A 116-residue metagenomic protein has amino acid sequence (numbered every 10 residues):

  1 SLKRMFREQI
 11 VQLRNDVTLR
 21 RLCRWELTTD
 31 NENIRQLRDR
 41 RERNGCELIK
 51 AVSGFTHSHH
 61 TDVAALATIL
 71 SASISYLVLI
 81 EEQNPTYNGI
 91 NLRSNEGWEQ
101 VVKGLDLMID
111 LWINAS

Functional and structural regions predicted by a protein language model:
S1-R24, E32, I74-E81: Helical hydrophobic small-molecule/effector-binding pocket
K3, K50, N88-G89: General secondary-structure edge motif
R4-R7, R14, E99-S116: N-terminal hydrophobic signal/anchor transmembrane helix of membrane proteins
R7, V11-Q12, L22, D30-H57 (+2 more regions): Amphipathic alpha-helical packing segments from all-alpha helical-bundle domains
R14, K50-S53, S71, S75-L79 (+1 more regions): Short amphipathic alpha-helical interface segments enriched in basic and hydrophobic/aromatic residues, used as
V17, F55-H60, A115-S116: Surface-exposed helix-capping loop/turn segments at secondary-structure junctions
R21, H59-Y87, E96-M108: Hydrophobic alpha-helical segments that form the core of small-molecule binding pockets and/or dimer interfaces
C23-T29, T86-N91: Short linear capping/connector segments at secondary-structure termini
